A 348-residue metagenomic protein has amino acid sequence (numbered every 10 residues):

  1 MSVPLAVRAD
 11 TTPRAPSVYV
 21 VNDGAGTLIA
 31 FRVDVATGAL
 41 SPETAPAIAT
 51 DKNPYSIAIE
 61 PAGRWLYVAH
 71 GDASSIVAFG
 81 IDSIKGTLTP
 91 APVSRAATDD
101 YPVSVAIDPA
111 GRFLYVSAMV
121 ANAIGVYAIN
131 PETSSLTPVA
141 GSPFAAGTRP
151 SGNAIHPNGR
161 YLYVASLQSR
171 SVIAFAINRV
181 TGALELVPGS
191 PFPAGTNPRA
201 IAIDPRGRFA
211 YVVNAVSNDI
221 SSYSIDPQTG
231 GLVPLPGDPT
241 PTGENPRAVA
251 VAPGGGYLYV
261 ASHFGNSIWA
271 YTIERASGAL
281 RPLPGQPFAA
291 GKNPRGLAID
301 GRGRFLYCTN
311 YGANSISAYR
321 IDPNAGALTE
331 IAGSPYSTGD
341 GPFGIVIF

Functional and structural regions predicted by a protein language model:
P4-F348: Predominantly soluble domains enriched in secretory-pathway, periplasmic, or organellar proteins
